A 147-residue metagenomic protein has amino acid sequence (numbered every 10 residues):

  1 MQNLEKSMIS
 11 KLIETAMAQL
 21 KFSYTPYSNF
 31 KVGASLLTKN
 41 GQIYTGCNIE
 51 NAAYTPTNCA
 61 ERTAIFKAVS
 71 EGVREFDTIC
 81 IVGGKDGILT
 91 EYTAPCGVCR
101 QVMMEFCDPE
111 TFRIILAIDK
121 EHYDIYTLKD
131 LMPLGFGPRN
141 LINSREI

Functional and structural regions predicted by a protein language model:
N3, S7, K11, H122 (+2 more regions): Feature of Fe-S/electron-transfer and energy-metabolism proteins that preferentially highlights extended coupling
S10-T25: Short, basic/aromatic recognition patches
A16, A34-S35, A64, A68: Small-residue (primarily alanine) positions within well-ordered alpha-helices, especially packing/interaction faces
S28-N29, N58: Short glycine/proline-enriched turns and hinge-like loops at secondary-structure junctions
N29-L37: Short beta-strand scaffold segments in enzyme catalytic cores
L37-T38, A117: Short beta-strand-to-turn element immediately C-terminal to the catalytic PLP-Schiff-base lysine in fold type I
T45-N140: Zn2+-dependent cytidine deaminase-like catalytic core
